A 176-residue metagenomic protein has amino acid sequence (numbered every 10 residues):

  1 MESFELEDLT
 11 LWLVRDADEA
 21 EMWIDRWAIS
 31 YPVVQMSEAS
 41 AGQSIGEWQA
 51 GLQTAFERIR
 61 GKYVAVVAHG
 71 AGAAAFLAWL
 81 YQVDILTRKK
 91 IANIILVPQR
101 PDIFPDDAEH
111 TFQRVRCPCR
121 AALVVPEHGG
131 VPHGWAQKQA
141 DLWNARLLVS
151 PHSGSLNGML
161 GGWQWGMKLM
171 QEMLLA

Functional and structural regions predicted by a protein language model:
E2-S3, P101-P151, G158: The feature captures the conserved acid-bearing segment of alpha/beta-hydrolase catalytic domains
E2-V64, H152-L156: Active-site catalytic motif of lipid deacylating hydrolases and related acyltransferases
I29-Y31, K90, C117, L142-W143: Short, structured coil segments at secondary-structure junctions
A65-A68, I94: Conserved alpha/beta-hydrolase fold motif
V67-L80: Gly/Ala-rich beta-loop-alpha elbow adjacent to hydrolase catalytic centers
L80-D84, A140: A conserved amphipathic alpha-helix that caps or lines the catalytic cleft of carbohydrate- and lipid-modifying enzymes
L86-D102: A conserved short beta-strand
A145-A176: C-terminal catalytic histidine-bearing segment of alpha/beta-hydrolase fold enzymes
